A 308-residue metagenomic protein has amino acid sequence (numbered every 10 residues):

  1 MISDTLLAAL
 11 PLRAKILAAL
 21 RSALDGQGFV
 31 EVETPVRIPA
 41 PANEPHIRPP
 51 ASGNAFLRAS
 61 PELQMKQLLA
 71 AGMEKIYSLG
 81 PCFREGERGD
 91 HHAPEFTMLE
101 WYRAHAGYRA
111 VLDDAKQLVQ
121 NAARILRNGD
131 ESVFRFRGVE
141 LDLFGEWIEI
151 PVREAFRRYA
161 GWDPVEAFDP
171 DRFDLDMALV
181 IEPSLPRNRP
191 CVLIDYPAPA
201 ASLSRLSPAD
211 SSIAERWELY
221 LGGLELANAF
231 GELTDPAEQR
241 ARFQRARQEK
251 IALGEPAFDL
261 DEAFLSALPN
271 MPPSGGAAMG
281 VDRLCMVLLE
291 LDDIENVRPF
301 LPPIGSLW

Functional and structural regions predicted by a protein language model:
M1-A8, A160: A short, surface-exposed helix-loop junction/capping segment
A8, R37-P39, V139-L143: Conserved short loop/turn motifs at secondary-structure junctions
R13, L20-R21, E33, K66 (+3 more regions): Short, well-ordered alpha-helical packing segments
A19, F29, P35-L68, Y77-A104 (+1 more regions): A translation/RNA-centric and nucleic-acid-associated enzymatic feature enriched in Class II aminoacyl-tRNA synthetases
H92-M98, Y102-F168: A conserved active-site cap/scaffold subdomain adjacent to cofactor or substrate pockets
